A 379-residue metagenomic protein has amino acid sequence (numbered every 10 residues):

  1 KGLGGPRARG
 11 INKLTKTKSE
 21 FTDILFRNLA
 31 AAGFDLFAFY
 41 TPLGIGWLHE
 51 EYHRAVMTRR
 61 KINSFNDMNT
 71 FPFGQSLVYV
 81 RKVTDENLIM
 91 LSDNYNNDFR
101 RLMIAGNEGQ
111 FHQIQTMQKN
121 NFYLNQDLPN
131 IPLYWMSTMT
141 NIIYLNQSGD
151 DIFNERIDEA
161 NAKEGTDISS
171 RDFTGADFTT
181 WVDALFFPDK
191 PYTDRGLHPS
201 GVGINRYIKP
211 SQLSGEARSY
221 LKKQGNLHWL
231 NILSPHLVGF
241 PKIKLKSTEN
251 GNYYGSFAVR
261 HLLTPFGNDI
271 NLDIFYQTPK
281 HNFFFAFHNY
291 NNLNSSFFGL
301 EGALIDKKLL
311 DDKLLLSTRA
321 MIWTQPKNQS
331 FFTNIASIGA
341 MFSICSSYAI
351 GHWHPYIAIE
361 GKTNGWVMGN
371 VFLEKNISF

Functional and structural regions predicted by a protein language model:
K1-G44, I62-F73: Auxiliary, metal-adjacent structural segments of Zn-dependent hydrolase domains
E20-R59, F99-N125, I131-Q147, N226-K242: Hydrophobic alpha-helical membrane-anchor/signal-helix detector
F34-N94: Small-residue-rich helix-interface/hinge motifs
Y79-D183: Metalloprotease/metallohydrolase-associated module, dominated by Zn2+-dependent proteases
I143-Q277: C-terminal membrane-associated helical module and adjoining short loops/tails
S234-G239, T264-I270, N294-L300, F332-F342 (+1 more regions): Residues that define the transmembrane beta-barrel architecture of outer-membrane proteins
N250-L263, K280-L293, L314-P326, H352-K362: Transmembrane beta-strand segments that form the barrel wall of outer-membrane beta-barrel proteins
L272-I274, A303, I344, G365-F379: Outer-membrane beta-barrel "beta-signal"
